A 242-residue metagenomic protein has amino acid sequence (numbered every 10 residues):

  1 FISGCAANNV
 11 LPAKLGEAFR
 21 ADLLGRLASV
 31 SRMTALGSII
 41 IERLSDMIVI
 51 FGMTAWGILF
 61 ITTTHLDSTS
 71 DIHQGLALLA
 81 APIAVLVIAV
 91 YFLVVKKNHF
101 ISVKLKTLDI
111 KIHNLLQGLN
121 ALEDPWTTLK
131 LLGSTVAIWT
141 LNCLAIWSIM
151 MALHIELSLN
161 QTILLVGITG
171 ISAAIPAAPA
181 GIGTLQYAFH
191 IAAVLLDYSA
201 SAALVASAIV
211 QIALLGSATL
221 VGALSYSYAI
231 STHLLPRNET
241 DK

Functional and structural regions predicted by a protein language model:
F1-I2, F60, T64-A174, A213-K242: Predominantly cytoplasmic-facing regulatory/coupling regions of multi-pass membrane proteins
S3-G4, P12, G16, A21 (+6 more regions): Alpha-helical transmembrane segments of polytopic integral membrane proteins, especially the permease/helical cores
S3-N8, G37-V49, S134, V205-L214: Alpha-helical transmembrane segments of multi-pass membrane proteins
G4-A13, V166-Q186: Transmembrane alpha-helix interface/packing and boundary motifs in multi-pass membrane proteins, characterized by
N8-P12, G16, R20, D46-G57 (+3 more regions): Alpha-helical transmembrane segments and their lipid-water interface positions in multi-pass membrane proteins
L15-R26, P179-L195: Re-entrant/interfacial helical elements at transmembrane boundaries that shape and gate the permeation pathway
G16-E17, V30-R43, D197-I209: Membrane-interface alpha-helices at helix entry/exit sites of multi-pass transporters
